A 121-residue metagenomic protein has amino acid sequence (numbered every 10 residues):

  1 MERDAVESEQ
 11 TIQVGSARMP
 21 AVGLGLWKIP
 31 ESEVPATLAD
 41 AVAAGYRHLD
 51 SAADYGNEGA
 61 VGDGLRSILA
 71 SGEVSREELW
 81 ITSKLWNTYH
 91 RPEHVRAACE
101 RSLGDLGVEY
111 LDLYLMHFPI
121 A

Functional and structural regions predicted by a protein language model:
M1-L79, E109: N-terminal binding-site loop/beta-alpha segment at the start of enzyme catalytic domains that lines or forms
W27-I29, A52-D54, K84-T88, M116-P119: Active-site beta-loop-alpha junctions enriched in small/polar residues
E58-G59, Y89-R91: Short active-site-adjacent helix-start/loop capping segments
H90-A121: Glycine/proline-rich, positively charged, aromatic-decorated active-site loop/lid region on the catalytic face
